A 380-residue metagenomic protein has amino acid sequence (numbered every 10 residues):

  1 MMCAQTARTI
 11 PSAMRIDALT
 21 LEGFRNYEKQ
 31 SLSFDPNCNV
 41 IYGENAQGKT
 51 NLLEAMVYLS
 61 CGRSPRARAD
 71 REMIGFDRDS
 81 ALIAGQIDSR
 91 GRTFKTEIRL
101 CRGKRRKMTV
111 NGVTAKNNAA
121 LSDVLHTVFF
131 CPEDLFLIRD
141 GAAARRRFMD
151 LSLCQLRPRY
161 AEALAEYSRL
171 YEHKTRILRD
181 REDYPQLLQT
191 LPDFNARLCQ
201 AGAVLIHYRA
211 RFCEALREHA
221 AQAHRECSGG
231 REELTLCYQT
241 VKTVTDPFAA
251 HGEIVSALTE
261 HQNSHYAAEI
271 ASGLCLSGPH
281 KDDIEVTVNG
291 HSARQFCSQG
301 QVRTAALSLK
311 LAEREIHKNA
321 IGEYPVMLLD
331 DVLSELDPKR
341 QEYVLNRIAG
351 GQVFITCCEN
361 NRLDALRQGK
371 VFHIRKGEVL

Functional and structural regions predicted by a protein language model:
M2-E44, P185-V326, E335-K339, Y343-N346 (+3 more regions): Conserved NTPase motor "head" modules and their coupling/switch loops across ABC/AAA+ ATPases, GTPases, and GHKL ATPases
C3-A4, I10-A13, F24, E28-M108 (+7 more regions): Conserved P-loop NTP-binding catalytic core
C61-A144, D150-Y160, R217-Q222, I254 (+1 more regions): Nucleotide-state sensing region of NTPase/ATPase domains
G85, Q352-E359: Structural recognition of the conserved hydrophobic beta-strand(s) that form the central parallel beta-sheet of P-loop
T127-F129, V353, V371-H373: Conserved beta-strand scaffold positions in the cores of enzyme catalytic domains, especially in NTP/NDP-utilizing
F136-L137, A143-P192, A196: Long, charged N-terminal accessory/stalk domains
L151, N361-I374: Short regulatory helix/loop adjacent to the ATP-binding pocket of P-loop NTPases
D330-V332: Walker B catalytic acidic pair
